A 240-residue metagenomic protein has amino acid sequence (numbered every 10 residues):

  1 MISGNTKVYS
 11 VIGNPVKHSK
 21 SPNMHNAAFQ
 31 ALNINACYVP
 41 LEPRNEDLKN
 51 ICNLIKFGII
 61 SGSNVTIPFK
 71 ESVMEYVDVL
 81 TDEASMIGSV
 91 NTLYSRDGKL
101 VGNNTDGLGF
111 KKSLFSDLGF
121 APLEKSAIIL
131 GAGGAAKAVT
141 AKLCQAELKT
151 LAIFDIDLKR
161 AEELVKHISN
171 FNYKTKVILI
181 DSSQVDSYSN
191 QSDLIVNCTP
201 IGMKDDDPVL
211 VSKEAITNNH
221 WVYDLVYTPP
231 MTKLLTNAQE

Functional and structural regions predicted by a protein language model:
I2-L118, N237: Phosphate/diphosphate ligand-binding glycine-rich loop within oxidoreductases
I2-S3, P122-L123, E147, V211-H220: Short, conserved loop/helix-junction motifs that constitute active-site signature segments in enzyme catalytic cores
N14, G131-G133: Glycine-rich Rossmann-fold phosphate-binding loop(s) that bind the pyrophosphate of adenine dinucleotide cofactors
S95, M203-D206, V211-S212, N218-E240: Rossmann-fold NAD(P)-binding glycine/threonine-rich loop
G107-K125, K137-L143: Short internal alpha-helix immediately C-terminal to a glycine-rich phosphate-binding loop in Rossmann-like
A136-K137, M231: N-terminal Rossmann-fold NAD(P) dinucleotide-binding loop
L148-F171: NAD(P)-binding Rossmann-fold cofactor-contacting core
V185-P208, Y223: Rossmann-like NAD(P)-binding element
